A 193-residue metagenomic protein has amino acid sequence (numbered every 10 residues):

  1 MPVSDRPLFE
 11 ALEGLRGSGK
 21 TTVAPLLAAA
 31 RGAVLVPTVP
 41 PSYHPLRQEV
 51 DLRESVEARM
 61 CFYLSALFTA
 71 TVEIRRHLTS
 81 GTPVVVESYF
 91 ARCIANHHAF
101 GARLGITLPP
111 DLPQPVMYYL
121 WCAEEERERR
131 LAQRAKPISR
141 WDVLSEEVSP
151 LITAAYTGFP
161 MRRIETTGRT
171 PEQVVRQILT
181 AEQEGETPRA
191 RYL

Functional and structural regions predicted by a protein language model:
P2-L27: Walker A (P-loop) phosphate-binding motif
P7-A11, L35, P83-V85: Residue-level preference for the first positions of well-ordered beta-strands
S18, P25-V72: Conserved substrate/cofactor phosphate-moiety recognition/catalytic segment in nucleotide-dependent phosphotransferases
L26-L27, E49-D51, H98-A102, L131-K136 (+1 more regions): Short, glycine/charged-enriched secondary-structure capping and boundary segments
F62-Y63, R92, E126-E128, R140 (+1 more regions): Flexible phosphate-sensing "switch/lid" loops adjacent to ATP/NTP-binding sites across phosphate-transfer
A70-S80, V84-K136: ATP-dependent NMP and nucleoside kinases share a basic, alpha-helical "lid"
P110-Q114, L120-A123, Q133-Q177: Small-molecule kinase domains that catalyze NTP-dependent phosphoryl transfer to phosphate-bearing small molecules
T180-L193: C-terminal accessory "lid"/substrate-recognition subdomains
